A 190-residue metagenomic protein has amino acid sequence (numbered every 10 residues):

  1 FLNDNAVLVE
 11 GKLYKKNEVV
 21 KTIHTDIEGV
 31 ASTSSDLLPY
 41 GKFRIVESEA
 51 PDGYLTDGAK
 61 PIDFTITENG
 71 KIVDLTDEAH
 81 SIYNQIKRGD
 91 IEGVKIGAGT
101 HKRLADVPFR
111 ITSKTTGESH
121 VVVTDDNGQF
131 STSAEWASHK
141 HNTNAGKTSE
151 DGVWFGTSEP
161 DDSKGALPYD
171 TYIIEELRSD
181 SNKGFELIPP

Functional and structural regions predicted by a protein language model:
F1-P190: Solvent-exposed loop/turn and edge beta-strand elements of beta-rich ligand-binding domains
